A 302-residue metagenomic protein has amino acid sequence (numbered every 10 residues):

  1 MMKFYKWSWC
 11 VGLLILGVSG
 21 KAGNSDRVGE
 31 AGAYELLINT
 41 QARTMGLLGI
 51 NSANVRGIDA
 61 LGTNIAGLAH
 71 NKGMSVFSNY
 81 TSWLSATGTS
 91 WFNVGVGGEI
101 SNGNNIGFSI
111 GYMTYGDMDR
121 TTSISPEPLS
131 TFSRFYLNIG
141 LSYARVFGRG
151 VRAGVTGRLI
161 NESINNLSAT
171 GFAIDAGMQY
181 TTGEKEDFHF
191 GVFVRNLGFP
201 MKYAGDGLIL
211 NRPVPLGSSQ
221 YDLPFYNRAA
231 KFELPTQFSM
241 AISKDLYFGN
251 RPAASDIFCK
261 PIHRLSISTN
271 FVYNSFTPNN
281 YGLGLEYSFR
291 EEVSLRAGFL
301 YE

Functional and structural regions predicted by a protein language model:
M1-D26: Bacterial Sec-dependent N-terminal signal peptides
K21-E302: Subset of outer-membrane beta-barrel
